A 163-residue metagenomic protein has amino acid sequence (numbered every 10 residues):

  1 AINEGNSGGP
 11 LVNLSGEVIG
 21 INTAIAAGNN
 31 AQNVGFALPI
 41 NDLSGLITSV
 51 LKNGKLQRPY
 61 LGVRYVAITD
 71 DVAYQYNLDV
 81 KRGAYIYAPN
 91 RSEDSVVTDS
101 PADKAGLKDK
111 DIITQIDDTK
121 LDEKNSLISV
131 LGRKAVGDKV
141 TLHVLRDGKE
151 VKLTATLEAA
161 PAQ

Functional and structural regions predicted by a protein language model:
A1-G8, N13-L51, A162: Active-site loop architecture of trypsin-fold serine endopeptidases
N13-V18, S44-Q163: C-terminal recognition in membrane/secretory proteostasis and scaffolding
